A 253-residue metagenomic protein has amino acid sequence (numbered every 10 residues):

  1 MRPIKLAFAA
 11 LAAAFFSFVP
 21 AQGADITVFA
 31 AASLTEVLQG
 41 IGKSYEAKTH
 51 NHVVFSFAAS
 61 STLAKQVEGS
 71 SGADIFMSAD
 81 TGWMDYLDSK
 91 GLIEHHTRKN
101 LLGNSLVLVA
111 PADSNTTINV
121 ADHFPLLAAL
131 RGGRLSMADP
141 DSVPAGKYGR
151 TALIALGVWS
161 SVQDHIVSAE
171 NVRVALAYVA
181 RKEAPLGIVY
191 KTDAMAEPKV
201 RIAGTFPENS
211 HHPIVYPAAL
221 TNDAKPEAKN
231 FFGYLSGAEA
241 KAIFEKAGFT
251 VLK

Functional and structural regions predicted by a protein language model:
M1-L6: Positively charged n-region of N-terminal signal peptides that target proteins for export
A7-F18: Bacterial N-terminal signal peptides
A21-S71, S78-T81, D85-N104, A110-K253: Exported/periplasmic ABC-transporter solute-binding proteins
